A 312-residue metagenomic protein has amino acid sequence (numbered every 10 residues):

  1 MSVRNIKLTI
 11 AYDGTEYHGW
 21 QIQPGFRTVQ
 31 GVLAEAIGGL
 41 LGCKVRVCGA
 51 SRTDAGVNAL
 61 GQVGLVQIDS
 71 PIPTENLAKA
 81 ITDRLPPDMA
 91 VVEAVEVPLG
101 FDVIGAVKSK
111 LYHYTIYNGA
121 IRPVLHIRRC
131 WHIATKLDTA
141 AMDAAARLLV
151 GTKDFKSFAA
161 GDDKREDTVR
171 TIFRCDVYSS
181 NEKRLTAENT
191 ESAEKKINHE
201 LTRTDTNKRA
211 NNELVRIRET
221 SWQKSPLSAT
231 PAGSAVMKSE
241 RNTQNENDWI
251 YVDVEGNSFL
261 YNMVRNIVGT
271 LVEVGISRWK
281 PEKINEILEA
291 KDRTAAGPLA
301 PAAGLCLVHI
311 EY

Functional and structural regions predicted by a protein language model:
M1-L185, M237-Y312: Structured-RNA-binding interfaces characteristic of tRNA pseudouridine synthases
K7, Y12, G42, G49 (+5 more regions): Exposed boundary/loop context
A159, P226-A229: Compositionally biased, low-structure terminal segments
T186-E194, E200-N207, N211-S221, S228-V236 (+1 more regions): Short, low-complexity, charge-dense intrinsically disordered segments
